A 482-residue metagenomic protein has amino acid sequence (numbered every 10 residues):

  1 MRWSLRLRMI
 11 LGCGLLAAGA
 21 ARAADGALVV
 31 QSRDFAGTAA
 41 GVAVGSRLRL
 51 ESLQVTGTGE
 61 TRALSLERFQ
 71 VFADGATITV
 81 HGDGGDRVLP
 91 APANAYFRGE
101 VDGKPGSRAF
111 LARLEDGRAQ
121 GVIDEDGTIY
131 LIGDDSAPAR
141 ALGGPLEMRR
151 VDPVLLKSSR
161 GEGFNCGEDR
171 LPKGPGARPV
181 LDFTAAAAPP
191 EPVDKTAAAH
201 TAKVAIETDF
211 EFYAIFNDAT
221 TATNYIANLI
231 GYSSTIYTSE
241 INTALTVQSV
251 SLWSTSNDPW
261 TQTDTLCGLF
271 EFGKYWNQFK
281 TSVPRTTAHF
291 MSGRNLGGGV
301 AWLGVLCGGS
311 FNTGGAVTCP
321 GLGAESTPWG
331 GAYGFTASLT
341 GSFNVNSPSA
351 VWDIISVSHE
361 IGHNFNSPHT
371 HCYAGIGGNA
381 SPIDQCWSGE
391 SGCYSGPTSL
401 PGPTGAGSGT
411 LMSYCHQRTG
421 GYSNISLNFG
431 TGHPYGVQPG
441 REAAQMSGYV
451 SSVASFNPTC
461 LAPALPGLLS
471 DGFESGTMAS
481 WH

Functional and structural regions predicted by a protein language model:
M1-L5: N-terminal secretory signal peptides that target proteins for export/translocation
R8-A18: Bacterial N-terminal signal peptides
A23-A139: N-terminal prosegments of processed precursors
A24-G45, A141-G323: Fold-level signature of zinc-dependent metallopeptidase catalytic domains
V101, L114, I123-E125, I206-E211 (+4 more regions): Active-site-proximal beta-strand/loop segments in catalytic clefts of secreted hydrolases
Q248-E271, V300-A301, V305, G309-N428: The catalytic-center signature of Zn2+-dependent metalloproteases
I355, T431-G467: A recurrent domain-boundary module in secreted/ectodomain proteins
P466-W481: Extracellular carbohydrate-recognition regions
